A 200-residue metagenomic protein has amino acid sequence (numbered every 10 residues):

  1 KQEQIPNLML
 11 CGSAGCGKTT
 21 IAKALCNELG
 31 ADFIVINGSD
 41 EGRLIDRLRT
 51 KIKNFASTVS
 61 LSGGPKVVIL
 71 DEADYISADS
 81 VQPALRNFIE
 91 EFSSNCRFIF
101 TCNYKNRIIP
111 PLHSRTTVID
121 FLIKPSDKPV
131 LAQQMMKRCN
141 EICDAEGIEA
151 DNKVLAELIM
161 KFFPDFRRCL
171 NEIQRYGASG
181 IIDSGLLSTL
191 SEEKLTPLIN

Functional and structural regions predicted by a protein language model:
K1-P125, E157, Q174: P-loop/Walker A NTP-binding region and its immediately flanking N-terminal helices in P-loop NTPase folds
Q2-Q4, Q133-N200: AAA+ P-loop NTPase domains with strong preference for DNA replication initiators and clamp-loader complexes
P111-A145: The catalytic "switch" region of P-loop NTPases
